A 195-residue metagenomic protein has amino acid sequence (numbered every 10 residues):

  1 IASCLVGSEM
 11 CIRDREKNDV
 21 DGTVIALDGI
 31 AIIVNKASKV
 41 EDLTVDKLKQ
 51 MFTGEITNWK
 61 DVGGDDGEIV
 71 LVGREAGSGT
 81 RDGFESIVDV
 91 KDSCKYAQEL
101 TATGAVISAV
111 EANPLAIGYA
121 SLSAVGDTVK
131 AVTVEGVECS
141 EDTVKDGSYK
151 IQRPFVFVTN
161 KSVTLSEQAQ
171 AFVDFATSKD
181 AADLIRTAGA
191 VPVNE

Functional and structural regions predicted by a protein language model:
I1-G7, C11-I12: Single conserved hydrophobic/aromatic residue that forms the stacking wall/gate of nucleotide- or nucleobase-binding
E9, A37-V40, E75-T80, S123-G126 (+2 more regions): Solvent-exposed loop/turn segments at secondary-structure junctions within structured extracellular/periplasmic domains
R13-D28, G126-K145: Ligand-binding "clamshell"
K17-V70, Q170-V173, T177-A182: A conserved helix-loop-strand patch within extracytoplasmic ligand-binding domains of the periplasmic binding
G22, W59-G64, Y96-L100, S121 (+1 more regions): Surface-exposed patches in mature extracellular/periplasmic domains of secreted proteins
I30-S38, Q152-Q168: A bilobed periplasmic-binding-protein/Venus flytrap-type ligand-binding module shared by bacterial periplasmic
R74-C139: Ligand-binding pocket segment of bilobal, Venus flytrap-like solute-binding proteins
T159-E195: Extracellular/periplasmic juxtamembrane helices and adjacent flexible linkers that interface with membrane partners
